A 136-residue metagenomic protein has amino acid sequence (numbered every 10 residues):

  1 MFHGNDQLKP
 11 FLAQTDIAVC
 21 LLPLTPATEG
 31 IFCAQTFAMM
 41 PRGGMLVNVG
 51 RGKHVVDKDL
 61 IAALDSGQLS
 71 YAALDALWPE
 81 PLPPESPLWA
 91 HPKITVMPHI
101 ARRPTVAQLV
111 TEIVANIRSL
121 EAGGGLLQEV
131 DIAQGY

Functional and structural regions predicted by a protein language model:
M1-P87: Rossmann-like adenosine-cofactor binding region
E80-Y136: C-terminal helix-to-coil terminal segments
